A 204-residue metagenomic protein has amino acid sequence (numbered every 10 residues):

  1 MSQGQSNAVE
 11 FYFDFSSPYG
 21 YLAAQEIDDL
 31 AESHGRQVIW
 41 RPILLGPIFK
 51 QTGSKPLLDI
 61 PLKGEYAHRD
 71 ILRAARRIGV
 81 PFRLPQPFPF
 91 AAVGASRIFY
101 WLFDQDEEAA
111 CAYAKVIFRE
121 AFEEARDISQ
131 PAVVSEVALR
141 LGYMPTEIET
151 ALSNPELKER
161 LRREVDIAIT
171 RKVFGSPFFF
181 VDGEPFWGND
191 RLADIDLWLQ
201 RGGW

Functional and structural regions predicted by a protein language model:
G4-E10, S16-R36, A112, V116-W204: C-terminal cap of thioredoxin/glutaredoxin-like
F15, Y19-A121: Structural alpha/beta surface segment adjacent to cysteine/selenocysteine redox centers across thiol/disulfide enzymes
